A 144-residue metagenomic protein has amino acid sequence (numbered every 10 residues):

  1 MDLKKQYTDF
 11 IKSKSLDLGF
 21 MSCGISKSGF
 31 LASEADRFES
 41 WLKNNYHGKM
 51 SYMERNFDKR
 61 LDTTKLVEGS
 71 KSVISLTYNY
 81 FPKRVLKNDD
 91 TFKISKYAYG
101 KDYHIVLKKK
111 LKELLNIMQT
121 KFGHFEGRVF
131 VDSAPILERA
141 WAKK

Functional and structural regions predicted by a protein language model:
M1-K144: Auxiliary alpha/beta "docking" domains used to position bulky ligands
